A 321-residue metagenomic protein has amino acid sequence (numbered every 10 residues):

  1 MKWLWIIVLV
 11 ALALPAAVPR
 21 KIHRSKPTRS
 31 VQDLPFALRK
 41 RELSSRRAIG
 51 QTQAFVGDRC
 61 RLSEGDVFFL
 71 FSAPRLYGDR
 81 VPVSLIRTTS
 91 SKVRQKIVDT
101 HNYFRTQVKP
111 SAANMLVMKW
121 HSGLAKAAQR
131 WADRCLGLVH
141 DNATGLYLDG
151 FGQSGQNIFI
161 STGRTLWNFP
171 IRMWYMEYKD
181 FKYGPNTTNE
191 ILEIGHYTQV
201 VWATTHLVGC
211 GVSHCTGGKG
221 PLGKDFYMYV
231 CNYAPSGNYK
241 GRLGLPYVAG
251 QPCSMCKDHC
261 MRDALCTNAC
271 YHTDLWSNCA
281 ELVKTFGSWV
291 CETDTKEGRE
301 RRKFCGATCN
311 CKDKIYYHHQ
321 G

Functional and structural regions predicted by a protein language model:
K2-G321: Mature extracellular or exoplasmic CAP/SCP-family domains and secreted bioactive peptides
